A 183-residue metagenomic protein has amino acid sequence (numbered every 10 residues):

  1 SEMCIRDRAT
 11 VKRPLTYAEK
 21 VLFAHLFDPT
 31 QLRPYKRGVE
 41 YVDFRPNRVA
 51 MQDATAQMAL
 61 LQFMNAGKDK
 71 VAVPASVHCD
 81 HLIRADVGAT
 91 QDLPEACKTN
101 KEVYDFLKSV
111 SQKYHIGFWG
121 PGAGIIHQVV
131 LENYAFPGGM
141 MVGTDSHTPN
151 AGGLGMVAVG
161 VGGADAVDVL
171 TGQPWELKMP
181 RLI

Functional and structural regions predicted by a protein language model:
M3-I5: Short, small-residue-biased leader/transition segments that mark boundaries at the very start of proteins
D7-V11, L15, H25-R33, M64-K68 (+3 more regions): Structural signal for hydrophobic packing residues in well-ordered secondary-structure cores of soluble enzyme domains
V11-L15, P46-A56, D69, Q91-E102 (+3 more regions): Catalytic cores of large soluble enzymes that bind and process phosphate-bearing ligands
R13-G88: N-terminal low-complexity or amphipathic/hydrophobic leaders
D28-P29, V49-M51, L82-R84, G124-I126 (+3 more regions): Short, glycine-/Ser/Thr-/acidic-enriched flexible segments
Q52-F63, D92-E102, L107, A166-V169 (+1 more regions): Glycine-rich, acidic/polar active-site loops that bind/position phosphate-bearing ligands
D53, F136-I183: Mobile "lid/hinge" segments at catalytic clefts and subdomain interfaces of large enzymes
K70-V142: Anion-binding (especially nucleotide phosphate/pyrophosphate-binding) glycine-rich loop and adjoining beta-alpha core
